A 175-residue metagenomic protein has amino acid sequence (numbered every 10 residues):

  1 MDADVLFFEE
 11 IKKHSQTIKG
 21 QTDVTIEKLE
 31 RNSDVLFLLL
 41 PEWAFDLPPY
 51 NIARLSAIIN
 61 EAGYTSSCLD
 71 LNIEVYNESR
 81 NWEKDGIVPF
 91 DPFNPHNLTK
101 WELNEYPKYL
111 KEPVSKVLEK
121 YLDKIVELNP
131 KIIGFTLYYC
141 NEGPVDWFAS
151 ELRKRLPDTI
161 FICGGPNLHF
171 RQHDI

Functional and structural regions predicted by a protein language model:
M1-D4, T99, P107, V114: Intrinsic-disorder-associated interaction segments
M1-L40, F45, N60-E61, V126 (+1 more regions): Radical SAM enzyme core and accessory elements
T17, Y50-N51: N-terminal export/assembly segments and adjacent metallocofactor-ligating motifs of anaerobic energy-metabolism
E27-E30, P92-L98, D146-W147: A broad, low-specificity signal for short, low-complexity segments enriched in glycine/proline and polar/charged
P41, E74-V75: Short loop/turn segments at secondary-structure transitions that flank enzyme active sites
D46, S66, V75-N81: Glycosyltransferase specificity loop/lid
N51, L55-I59, T65-E74, P107-I175: Glycine-rich beta-alpha loop elements in corrinoid/cobalamin-binding modules across cobalamin-dependent enzymes
Y76-Y109: A conserved catalytic-core segment of Leloir-type glycosyltransferases
